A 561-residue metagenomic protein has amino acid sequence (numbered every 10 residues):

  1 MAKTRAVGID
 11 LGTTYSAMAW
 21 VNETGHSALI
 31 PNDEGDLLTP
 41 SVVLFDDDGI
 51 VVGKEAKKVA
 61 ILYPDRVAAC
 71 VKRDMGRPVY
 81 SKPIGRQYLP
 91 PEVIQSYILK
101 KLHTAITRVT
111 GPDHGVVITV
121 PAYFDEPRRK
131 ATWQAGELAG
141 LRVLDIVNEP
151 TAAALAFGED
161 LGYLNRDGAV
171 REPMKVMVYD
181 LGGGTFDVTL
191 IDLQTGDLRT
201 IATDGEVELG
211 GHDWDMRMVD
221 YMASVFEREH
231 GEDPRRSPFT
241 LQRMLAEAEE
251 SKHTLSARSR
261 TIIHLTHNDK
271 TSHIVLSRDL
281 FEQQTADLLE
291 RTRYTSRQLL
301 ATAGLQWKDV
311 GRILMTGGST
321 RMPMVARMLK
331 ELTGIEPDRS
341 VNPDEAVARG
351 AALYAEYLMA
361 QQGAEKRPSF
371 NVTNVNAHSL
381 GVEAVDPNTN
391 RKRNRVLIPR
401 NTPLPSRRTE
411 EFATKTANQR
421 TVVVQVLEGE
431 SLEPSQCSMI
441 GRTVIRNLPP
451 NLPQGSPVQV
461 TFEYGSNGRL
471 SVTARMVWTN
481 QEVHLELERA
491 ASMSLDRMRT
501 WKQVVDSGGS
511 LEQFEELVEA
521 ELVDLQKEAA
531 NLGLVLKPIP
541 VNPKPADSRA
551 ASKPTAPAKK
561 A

Functional and structural regions predicted by a protein language model:
M1-R77, I84-Y88, T107-A561: Oxyanion-binding/catalytic loops of NTP- or PPi-dependent enzymes
S96-H103, L289, R293: Short, hydrophobic/amphipathic alpha-helical packing segments that form internal helix faces or helix-helix interfaces
